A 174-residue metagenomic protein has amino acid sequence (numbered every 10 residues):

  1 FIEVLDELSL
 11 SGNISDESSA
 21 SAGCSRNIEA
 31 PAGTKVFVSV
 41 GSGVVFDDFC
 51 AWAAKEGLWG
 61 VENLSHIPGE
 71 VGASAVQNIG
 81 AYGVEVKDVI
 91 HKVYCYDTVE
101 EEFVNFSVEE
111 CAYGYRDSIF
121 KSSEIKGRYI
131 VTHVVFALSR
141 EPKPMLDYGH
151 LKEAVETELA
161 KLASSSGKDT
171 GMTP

Functional and structural regions predicted by a protein language model:
F1-V93, D97-V99: Anion-binding (especially nucleotide phosphate/pyrophosphate-binding) glycine-rich loop and adjoining beta-alpha core
F103-P174: Phosphate/pyrophosphate- and phosphate-bearing ligand-binding catalytic cores of soluble enzymes
